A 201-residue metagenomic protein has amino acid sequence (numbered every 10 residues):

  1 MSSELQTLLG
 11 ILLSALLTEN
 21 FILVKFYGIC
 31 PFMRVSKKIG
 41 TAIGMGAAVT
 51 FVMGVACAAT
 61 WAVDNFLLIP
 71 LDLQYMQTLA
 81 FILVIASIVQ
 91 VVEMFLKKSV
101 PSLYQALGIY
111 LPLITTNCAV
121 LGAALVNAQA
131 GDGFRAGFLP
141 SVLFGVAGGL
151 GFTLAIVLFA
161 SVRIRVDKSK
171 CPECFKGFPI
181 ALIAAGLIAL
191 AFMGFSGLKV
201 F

Functional and structural regions predicted by a protein language model:
M1-L9, K199-F201: Short, strongly hydrophobic alpha-helical membrane anchors
T7-I22, D72-S87, V142-A155: Structural signature of hydrophobic alpha-helical transmembrane segments
G10-S14, T18, V49-G54, I82-E93 (+3 more regions): Hydrophobic core segments of alpha-helical transmembrane domains in multi-pass membrane transport and ion-translocation
F26-R34, E93-P101, Y110-L113, C118-F134: Generic transmembrane alpha-helix signature in multi-pass membrane proteins, especially transporters/channels
F26-T41, V89-L103, F159-K170: C-terminal ends of transmembrane helices
G40-F51, Y75-F81, L103-I114, C174-I180: Cytoplasmic-side transmembrane-helix entry/capping segments in multi-pass membrane proteins
N65-G108: Ordered, amphipathic secondary-structure segments that act as subunit-interaction surfaces in large macromolecular
I164-L182: Interfacial loop-to-transmembrane junctions
